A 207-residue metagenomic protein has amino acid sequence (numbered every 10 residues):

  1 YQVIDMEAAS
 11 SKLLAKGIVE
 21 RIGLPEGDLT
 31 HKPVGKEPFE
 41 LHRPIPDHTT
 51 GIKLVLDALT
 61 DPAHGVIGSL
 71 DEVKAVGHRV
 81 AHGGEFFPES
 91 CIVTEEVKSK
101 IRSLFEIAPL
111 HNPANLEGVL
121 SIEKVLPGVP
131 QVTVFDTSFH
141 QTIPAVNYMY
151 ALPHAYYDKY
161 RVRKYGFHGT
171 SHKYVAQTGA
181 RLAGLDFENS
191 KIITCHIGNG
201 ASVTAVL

Functional and structural regions predicted by a protein language model:
Y1-I45: Short glycine-rich, Thr/Ser-proximal phosphate-binding strand/loop in the N-terminal lobe of ATP-dependent enzymes
V3-I4, L56-T60, V175-A180: Short, well-ordered amphipathic alpha-helices
S11-K12, V66-V73, L185-E188: Short helix-terminating capping/connector loops at secondary-structure junctions
E37-S69: A structured beta-alpha segment of the ubiquitous adenosine-cofactor-binding alpha/beta core
P38-H42, K100-F105, R161-V162: Short glycine/proline- and acidic residue-enriched helix-loop micro-motifs that form flexible lids or anion-recognition
I45-T49, K53, C91, E95 (+2 more regions): Electropositive phosphate-/nucleotide-binding environments in soluble metabolic enzymes
L59, A63-H111, V132, F139-N147: Short beta-strand-loop/turn "lid" adjacent to the catalytic site in phosphate-handling enzymes
N112-L207: Phosphate-binding/catalytic loop of phosphoryl-transfer enzymes
